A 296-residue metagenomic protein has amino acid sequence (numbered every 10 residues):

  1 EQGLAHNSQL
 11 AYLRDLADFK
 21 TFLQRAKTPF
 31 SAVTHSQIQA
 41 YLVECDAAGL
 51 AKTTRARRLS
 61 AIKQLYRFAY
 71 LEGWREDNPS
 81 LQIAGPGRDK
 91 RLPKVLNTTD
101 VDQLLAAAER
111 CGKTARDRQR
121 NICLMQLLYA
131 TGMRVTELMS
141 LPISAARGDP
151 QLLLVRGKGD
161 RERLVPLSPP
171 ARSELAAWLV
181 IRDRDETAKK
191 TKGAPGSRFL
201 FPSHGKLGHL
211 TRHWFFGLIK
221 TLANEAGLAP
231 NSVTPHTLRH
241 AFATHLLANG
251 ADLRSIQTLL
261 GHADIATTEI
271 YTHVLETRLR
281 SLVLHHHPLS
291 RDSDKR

Functional and structural regions predicted by a protein language model:
E1-R296: Conserved catalytic core of the tyrosine transesterase superfamily
